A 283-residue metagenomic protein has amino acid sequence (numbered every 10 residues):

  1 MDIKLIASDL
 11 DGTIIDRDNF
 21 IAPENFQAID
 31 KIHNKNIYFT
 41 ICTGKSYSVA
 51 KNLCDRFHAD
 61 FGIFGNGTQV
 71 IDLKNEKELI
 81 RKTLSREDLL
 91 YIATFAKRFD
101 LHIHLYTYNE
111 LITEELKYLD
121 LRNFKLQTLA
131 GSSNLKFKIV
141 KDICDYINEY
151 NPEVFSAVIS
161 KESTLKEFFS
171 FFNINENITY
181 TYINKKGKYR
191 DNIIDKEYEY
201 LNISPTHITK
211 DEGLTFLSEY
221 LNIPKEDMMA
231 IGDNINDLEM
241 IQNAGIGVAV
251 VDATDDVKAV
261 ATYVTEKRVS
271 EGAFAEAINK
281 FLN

Functional and structural regions predicted by a protein language model:
M1-L5, D9, A22, Y200-N283: Mg2+-dependent phosphoryl-transfer enzymes with acidic/Ser/Thr/Gly-rich catalytic loops
D18-L129: Active-site phosphate-binding/coordination module
F26-N34, K97, N173, T215-E219 (+1 more regions): Surface-exposed amphipathic alpha-helices with a cationic face
N36-T40, A59-D60, E153-S156, E226-D227 (+1 more regions): Short active-site oxyanion
F57-H58, N66, N175-E176, N243-A244 (+1 more regions): Short, structured coil segments at secondary-structure junctions
A59-N66, Y180-T181, G247-D252, E266: Short hydrophobic/aromatic-enriched beta-strand-loop microsegments
E110-M229: Conserved acidic, metal-coordinating active-site core of Asp-based, Mg2+-dependent phosphoryl-transfer enzymes
